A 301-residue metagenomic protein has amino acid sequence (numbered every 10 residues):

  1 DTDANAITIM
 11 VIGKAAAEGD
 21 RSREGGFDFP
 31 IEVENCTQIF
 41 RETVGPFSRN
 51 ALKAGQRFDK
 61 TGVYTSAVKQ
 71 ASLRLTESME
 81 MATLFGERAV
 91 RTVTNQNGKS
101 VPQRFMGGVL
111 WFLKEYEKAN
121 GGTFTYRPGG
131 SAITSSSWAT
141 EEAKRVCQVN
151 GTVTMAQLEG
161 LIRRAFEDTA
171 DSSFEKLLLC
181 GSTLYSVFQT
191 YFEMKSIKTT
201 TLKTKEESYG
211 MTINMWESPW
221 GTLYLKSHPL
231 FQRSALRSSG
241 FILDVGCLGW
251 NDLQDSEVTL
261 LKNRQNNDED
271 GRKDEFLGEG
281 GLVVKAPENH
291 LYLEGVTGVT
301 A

Functional and structural regions predicted by a protein language model:
D1-A301: Flexible, glycine/threonine- and acidic-rich loop/arm segments that mediate assembly and lattice contacts in viral
